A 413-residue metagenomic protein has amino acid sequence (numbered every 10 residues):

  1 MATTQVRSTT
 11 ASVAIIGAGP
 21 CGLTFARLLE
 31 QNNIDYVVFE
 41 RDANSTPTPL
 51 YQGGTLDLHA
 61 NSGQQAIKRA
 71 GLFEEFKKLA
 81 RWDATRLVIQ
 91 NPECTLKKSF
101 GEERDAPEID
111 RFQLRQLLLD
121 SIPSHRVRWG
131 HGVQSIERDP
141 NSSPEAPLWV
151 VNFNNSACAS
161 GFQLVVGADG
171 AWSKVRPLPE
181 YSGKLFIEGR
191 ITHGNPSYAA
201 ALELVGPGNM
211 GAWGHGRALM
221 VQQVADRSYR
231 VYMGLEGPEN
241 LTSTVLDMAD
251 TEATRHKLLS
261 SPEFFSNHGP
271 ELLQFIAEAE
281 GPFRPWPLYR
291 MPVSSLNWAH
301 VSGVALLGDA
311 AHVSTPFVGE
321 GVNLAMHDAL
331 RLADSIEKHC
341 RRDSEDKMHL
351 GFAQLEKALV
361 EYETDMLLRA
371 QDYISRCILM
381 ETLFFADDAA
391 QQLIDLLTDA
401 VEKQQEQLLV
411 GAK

Functional and structural regions predicted by a protein language model:
A2-V13, L28-E30, G53, D57-G194 (+1 more regions): Conserved N-terminal helical subregion
T3-A11, Q31, F76-K78, I89 (+4 more regions): C-terminal helical "tail/cap" subdomain of flavin- and related membrane-associated enzymes
A14, V37, R230-Y232: A structural signal for isolated positions on well-ordered beta-strands in alpha/beta enzyme cores
I15-Q31, D35, D42, V166-G167 (+2 more regions): Conserved mid-domain beta->alpha element of the FAD-binding
S45-P49: A short beta-to-alpha transition loop/helix N-cap that caps and shapes the active-site region
K97-D105, D110, N155-A159, T192-P285: Conserved FAD/dinucleotide-binding core of flavoprotein oxidoreductases
E137, G161, S173-R176, M220 (+3 more regions): Short catalytic/ligand-binding loop motif for oxyanion handling, primarily in non-cytosolic enzymes, centered on
W172-S173, F186-E188, R217-M220, A311-H312: Histidine-centered metal-chelating micro-motifs
